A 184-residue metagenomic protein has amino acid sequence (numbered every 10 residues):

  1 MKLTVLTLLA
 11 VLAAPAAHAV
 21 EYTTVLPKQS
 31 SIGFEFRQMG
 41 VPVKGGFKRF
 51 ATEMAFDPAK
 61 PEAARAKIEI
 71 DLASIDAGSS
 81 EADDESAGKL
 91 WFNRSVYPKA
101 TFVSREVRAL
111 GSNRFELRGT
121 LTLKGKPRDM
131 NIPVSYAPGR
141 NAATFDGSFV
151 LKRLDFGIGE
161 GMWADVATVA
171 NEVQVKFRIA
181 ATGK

Functional and structural regions predicted by a protein language model:
M1-V5: Positively charged n-region of N-terminal signal peptides that target proteins for export
T7-L12: Hydrophobic alpha-helical targeting segments used for export or membrane insertion
A14-A16: N-terminal signal peptide c-region/cleavage motif recognized by signal peptidases
H18-K184: Low-complexity, acidic/polar, glycine-enriched regions of mature
